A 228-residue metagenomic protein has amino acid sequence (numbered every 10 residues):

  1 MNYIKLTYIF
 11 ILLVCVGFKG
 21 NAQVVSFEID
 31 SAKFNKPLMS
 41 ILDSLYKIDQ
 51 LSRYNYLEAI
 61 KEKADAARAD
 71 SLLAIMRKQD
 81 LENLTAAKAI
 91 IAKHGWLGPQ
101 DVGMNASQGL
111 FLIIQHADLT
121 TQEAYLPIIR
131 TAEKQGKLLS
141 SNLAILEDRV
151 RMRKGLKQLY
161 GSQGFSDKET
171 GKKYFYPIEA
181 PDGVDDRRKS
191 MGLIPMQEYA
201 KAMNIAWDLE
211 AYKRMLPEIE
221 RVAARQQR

Functional and structural regions predicted by a protein language model:
M1-F27: Bacterial Sec-dependent N-terminal signal peptides
Y8, N83, Y125, A180-G183: Alpha-helical structural motif
V24-G155, G161: N-terminal helix-rich structural modules
V24-P37, I41, G164-F165, P177 (+3 more regions): A C-terminal-region feature
F111, S141-R153, E179, A211 (+3 more regions): Alpha-helical solenoid repeat scaffolds
Q135-D186, S190-M191: Short aromatic loop motif centered on NTY/YTY
G183-R228: A cross-kingdom marker for long, charged
